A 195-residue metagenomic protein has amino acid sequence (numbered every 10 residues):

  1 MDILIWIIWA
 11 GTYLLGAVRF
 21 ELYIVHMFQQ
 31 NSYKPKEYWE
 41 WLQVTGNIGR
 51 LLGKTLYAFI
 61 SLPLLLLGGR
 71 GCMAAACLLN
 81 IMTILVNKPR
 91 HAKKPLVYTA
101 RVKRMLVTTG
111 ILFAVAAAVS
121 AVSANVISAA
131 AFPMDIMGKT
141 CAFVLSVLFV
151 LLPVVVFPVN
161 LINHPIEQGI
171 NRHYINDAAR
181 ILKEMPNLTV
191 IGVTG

Functional and structural regions predicted by a protein language model:
I5-G192: Short, basic phosphate-binding NTP loop
G195: The Walker A (P-loop) glycine that initiates the GxxxxGKT/S ATP-binding motif of P-loop NTPases
